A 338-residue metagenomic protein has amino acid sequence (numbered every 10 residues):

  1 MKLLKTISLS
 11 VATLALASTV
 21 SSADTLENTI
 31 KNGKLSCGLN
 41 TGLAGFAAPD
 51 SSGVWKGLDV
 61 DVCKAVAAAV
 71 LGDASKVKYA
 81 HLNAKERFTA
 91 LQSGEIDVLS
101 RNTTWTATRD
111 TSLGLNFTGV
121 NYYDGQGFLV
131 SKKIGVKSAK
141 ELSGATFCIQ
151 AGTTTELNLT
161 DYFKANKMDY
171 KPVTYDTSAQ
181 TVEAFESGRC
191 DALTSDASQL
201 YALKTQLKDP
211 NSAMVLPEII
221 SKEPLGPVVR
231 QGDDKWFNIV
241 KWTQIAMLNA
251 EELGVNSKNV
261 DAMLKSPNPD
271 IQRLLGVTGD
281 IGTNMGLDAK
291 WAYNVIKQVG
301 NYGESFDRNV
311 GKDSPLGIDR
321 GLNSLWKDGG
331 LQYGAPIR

Functional and structural regions predicted by a protein language model:
M1-S22: Gram-negative bacterial Sec-dependent N-terminal signal peptides
I30-K31, A67-G72, Q92-I96, K133 (+7 more regions): Sec-exported extracytoplasmic/periplasmic mature domains
I30-S100, T278, M285-L287, Q298 (+3 more regions): Extracytoplasmic small-molecule ligand-binding "clamshell" domains of the periplasmic binding protein/Venus flytrap
S36-G45, W55-V70, T104, D124-Q180: Bilobed "Venus flytrap"/periplasmic-binding protein-like clamshell domains and structurally analogous long
D61-K64, A68-V70, K133-V136, K140 (+6 more regions): Extended ligand-binding regions for polar small-molecule ligands
K64, A68, G72, K76-E141 (+3 more regions): Acidic, polar ligand-binding/catalytic clefts
V77-T89, P172-S187: Short helix-initiation/N-cap motifs at beta->coil->alpha
G279-R338: C-terminal functional modules
